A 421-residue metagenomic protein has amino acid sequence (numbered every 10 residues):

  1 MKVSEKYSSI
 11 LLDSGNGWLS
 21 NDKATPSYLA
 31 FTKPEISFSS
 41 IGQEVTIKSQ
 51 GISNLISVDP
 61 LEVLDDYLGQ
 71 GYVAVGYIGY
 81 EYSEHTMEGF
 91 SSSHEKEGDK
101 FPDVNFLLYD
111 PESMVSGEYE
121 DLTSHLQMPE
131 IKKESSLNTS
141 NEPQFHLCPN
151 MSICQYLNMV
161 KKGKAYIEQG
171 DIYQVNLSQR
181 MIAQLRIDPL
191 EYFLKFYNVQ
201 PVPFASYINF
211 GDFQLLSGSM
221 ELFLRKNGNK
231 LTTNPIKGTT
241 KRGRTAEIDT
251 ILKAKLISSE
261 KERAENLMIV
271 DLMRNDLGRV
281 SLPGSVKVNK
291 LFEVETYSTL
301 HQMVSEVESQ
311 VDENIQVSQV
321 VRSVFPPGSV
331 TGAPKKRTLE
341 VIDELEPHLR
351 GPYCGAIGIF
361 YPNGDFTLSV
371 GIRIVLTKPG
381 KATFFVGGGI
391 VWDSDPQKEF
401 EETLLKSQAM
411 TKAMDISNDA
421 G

Functional and structural regions predicted by a protein language model:
M1-G421: Extended alpha-helical targeting/anchoring segments, especially N-terminal organellar/secretory targeting helices
